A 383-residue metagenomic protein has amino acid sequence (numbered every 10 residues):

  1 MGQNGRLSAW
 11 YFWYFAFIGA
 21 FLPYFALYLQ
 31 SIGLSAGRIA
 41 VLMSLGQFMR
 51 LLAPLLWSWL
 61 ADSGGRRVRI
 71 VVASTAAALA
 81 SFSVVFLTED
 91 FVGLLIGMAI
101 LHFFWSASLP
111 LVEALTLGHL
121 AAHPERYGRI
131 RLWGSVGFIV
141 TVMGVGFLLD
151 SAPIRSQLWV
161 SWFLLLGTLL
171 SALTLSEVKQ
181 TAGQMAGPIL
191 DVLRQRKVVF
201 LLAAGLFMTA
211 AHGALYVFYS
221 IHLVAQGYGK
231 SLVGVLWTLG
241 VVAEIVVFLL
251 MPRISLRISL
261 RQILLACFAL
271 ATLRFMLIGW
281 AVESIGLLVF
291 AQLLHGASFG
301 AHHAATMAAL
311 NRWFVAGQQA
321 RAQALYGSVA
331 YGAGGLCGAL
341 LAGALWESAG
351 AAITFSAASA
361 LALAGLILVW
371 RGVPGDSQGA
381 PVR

Functional and structural regions predicted by a protein language model:
M1, T174-F207: Juxtamembrane intracellular "pre-TM" segments in multi-pass secondary transporters
M1-R50, V198-G205, T209-L236: Helix-loop boundary and gating motifs at the non-cytosolic
F12, S81, F91-L109, L206 (+1 more regions): Hydrophobic core of transmembrane alpha-helices in multi-pass small-molecule transporters, especially MFS/SLC-type
L29-Q30, L60-A61, L132, F147-A152 (+3 more regions): Interfacial helix-cap and linker-helix signal at transmembrane-aqueous boundaries of multi-pass secondary transporters
L52-R66, L149-D150, V246-L260, W346: Helix-to-loop junctions at the C-terminal end of transmembrane segments in multipass secondary transporters
R69-S83, W162, Q262-L277: Structural signature of the two symmetry-related core transmembrane helices
M98-W133: Cytoplasmic helix-loop-helix junction between adjacent transmembrane helices in 12-TM secondary transporters
S156-L173, I353-R371: Symmetry-related core transmembrane helices of the 12-TM Major Facilitator Superfamily/SLC fold
